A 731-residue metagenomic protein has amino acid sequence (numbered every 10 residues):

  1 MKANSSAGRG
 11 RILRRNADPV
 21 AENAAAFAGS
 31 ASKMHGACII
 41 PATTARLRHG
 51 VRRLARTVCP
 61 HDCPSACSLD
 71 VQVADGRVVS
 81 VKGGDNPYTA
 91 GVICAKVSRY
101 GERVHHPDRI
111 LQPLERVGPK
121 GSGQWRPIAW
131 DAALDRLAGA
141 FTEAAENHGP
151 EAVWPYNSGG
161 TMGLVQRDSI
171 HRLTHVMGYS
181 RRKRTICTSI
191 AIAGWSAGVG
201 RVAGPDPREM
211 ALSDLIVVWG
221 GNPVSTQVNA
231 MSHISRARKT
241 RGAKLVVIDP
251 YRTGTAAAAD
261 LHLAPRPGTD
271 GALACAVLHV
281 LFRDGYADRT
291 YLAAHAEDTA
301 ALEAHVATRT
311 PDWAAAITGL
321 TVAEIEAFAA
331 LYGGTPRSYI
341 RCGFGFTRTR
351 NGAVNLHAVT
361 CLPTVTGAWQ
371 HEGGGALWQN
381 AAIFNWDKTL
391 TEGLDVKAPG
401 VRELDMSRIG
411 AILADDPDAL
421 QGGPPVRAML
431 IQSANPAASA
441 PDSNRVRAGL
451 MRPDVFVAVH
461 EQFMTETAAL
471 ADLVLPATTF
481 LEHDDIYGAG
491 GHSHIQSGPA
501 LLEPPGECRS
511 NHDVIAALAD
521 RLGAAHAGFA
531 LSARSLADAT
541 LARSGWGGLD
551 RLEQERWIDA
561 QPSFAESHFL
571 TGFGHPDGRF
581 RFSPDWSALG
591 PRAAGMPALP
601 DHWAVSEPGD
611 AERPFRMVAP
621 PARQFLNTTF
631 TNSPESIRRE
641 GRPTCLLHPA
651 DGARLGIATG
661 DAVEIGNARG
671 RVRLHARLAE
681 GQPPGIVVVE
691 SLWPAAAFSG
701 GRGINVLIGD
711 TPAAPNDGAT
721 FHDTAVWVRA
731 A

Functional and structural regions predicted by a protein language model:
K2, G8-D284, T321, Q432 (+2 more regions): N-terminal export/assembly segments and adjacent metallocofactor-ligating motifs of anaerobic energy-metabolism
A7, D18-P19, S32-K33, P505 (+4 more regions): Long, contiguous, secondary-structure-rich segments that constitute the structural scaffold of globular domains
R116-P127, D284-V322, L501-G574, G578-R581 (+4 more regions): N-terminal leader/propeptide and maturation segments of large enzyme subunits in energy/redox metabolism and hydrolases
P119, I216, A258-A259, R309-W313 (+2 more regions): Flexible glycine/proline-enriched surface loops and loop-helix/loop-strand junctions
D168-A237, R241-V247, T255, G271-C275 (+3 more regions): Extended redox/cofactor-interaction regions of prokaryotic respiratory oxidoreductases
P207, L481-P504, A519: Glycine/threonine-rich phosphate-binding loop and adjacent beta-strand/alpha-helix elements that clamp
A257-P265, T478, S493-P505, S636: Short beta-alpha connecting loops at secondary-structure transitions that line or flank enzyme active sites
V277, H295-L413: Active-site phosphate/pyrophosphate-binding segments
